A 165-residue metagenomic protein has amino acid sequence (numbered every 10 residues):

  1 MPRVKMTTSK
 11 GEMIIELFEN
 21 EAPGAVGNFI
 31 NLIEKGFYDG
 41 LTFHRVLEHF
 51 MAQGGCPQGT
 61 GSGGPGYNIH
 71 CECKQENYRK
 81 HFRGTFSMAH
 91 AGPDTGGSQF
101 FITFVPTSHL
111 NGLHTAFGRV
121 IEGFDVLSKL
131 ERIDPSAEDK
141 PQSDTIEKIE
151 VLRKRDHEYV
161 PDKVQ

Functional and structural regions predicted by a protein language model:
M1-Q165: Cyclophilin-like peptidyl-prolyl cis-trans isomerases
